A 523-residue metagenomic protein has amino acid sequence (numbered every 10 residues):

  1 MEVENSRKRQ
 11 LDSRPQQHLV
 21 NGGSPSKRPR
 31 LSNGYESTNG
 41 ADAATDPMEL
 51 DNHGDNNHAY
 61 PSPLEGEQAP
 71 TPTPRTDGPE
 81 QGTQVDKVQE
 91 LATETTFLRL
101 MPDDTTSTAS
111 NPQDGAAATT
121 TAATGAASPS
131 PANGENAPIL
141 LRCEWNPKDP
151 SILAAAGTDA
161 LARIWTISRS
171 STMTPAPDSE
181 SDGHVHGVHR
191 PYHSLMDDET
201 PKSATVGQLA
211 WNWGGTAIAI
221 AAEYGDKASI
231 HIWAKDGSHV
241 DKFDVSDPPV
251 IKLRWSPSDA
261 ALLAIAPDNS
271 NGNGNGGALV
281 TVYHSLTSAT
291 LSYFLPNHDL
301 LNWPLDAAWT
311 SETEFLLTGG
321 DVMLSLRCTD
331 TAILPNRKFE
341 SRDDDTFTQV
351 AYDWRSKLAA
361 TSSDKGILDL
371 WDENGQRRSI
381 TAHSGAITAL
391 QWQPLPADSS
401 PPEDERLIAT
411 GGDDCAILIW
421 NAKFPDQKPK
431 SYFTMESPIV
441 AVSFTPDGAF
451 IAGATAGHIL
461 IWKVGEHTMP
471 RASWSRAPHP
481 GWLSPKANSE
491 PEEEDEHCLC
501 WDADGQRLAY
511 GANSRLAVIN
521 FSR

Functional and structural regions predicted by a protein language model:
M1-E144, S151, R163, S168-M196 (+2 more regions): Intrinsically disordered, low-complexity acidic/Ser/Thr/Pro-rich linker and tail segments in large eukaryotic scaffolds
E90-T93, G125-A126, I164-M196, Y224-K242 (+10 more regions): Per-blade loop-tip surfaces of WD-repeat and WD-like beta-propellers in eukaryotic adaptors/scaffolds
P138-E144, K202-A210, P248-W255, L300-A308 (+4 more regions): Canonical WD40 repeat/beta-propeller blade segments in eukaryotic WD-repeat proteins
P150-A154, G215-A221, V240-D241, A260-I265 (+11 more regions): Structural hallmark of WD40 beta-propellers
A156-D159, A221-D226, A266-N269, N275-G276 (+5 more regions): Conserved strand-to-loop turn within each blade of WD40 beta-propeller repeats
G187-P191, D197-G214: Helix-rich alpha-solenoid scaffolding regions
S437-G465: Loop/turn-rich, solvent-exposed surfaces of beta-rich toroidal or solenoidal domains
D495-R523: Blade-level signature of beta-propeller repeat domains, shared across WD40, Kelch, NHL, RCC1 and BNR/Asp-box propellers
